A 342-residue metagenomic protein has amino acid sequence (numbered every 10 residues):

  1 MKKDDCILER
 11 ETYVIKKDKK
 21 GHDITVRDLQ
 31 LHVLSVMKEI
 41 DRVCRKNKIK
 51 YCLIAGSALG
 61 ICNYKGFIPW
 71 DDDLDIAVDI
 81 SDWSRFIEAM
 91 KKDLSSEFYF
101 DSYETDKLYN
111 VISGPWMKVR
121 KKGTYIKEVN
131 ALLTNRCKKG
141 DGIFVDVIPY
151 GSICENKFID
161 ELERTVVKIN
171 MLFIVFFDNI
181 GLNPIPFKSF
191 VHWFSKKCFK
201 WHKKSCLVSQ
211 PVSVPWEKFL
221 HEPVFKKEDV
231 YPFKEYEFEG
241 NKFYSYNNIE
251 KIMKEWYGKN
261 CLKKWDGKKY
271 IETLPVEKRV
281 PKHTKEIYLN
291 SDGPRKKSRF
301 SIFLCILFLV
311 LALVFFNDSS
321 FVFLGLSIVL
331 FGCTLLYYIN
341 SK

Functional and structural regions predicted by a protein language model:
K2-E9: Conserved oxyanion/phosphate-binding beta-strand-loop segments in alpha/beta enzyme cores
E11-Y13, K17, G21-R45, M90-E155 (+4 more regions): Conserved catalytic core of two-metal-ion nucleotidyltransferases
D41-L74, V78, W83-S84: Active-site nucleotide-donor binding segment shared across nucleotidyl transfer reactions
I68-D72, A77-V78, W83-E97, D101-D106: Long, hydrophobic, well-ordered secondary-structure blocks that form the structural core and pocket-lining surfaces
N156-E163: A short secondary-structure junction signal
S301-L313: Canonical alpha-helical transmembrane segments of integral membrane proteins
S319-S327: Short, aromatic-rich membrane-interface segments at the entry and exit of alpha-helical transmembrane domains
F331-K342: Membrane-helix interfacial anchor on the cytosolic side
